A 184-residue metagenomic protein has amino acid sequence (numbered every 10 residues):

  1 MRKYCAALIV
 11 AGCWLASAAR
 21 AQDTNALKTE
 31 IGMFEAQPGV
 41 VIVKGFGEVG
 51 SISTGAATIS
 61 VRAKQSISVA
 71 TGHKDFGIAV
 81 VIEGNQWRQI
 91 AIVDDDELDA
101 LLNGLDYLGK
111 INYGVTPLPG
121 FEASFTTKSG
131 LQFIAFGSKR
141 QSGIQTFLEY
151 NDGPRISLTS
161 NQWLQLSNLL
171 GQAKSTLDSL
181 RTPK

Functional and structural regions predicted by a protein language model:
M1-Y4: Positively charged n-region of N-terminal signal peptides that target proteins for export
A7-A16: Bacterial N-terminal signal peptides
A19-K184: Positively charged, low-complexity terminal tracts and the immediately adjacent first secondary-structure elements
